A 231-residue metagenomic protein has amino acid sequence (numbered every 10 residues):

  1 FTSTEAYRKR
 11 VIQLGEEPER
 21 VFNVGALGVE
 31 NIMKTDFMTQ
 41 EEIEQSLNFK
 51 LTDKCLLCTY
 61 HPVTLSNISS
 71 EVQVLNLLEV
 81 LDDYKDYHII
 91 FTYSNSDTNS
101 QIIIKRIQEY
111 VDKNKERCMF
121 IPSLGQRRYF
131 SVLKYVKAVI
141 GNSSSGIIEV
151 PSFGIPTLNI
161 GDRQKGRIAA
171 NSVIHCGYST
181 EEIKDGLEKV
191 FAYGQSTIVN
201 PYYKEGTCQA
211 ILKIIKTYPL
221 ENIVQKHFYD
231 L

Functional and structural regions predicted by a protein language model:
F1-L231: Nucleotide-activated sugar donor-binding and catalytic core shared by glycosyltransferases and related lipid-linked
